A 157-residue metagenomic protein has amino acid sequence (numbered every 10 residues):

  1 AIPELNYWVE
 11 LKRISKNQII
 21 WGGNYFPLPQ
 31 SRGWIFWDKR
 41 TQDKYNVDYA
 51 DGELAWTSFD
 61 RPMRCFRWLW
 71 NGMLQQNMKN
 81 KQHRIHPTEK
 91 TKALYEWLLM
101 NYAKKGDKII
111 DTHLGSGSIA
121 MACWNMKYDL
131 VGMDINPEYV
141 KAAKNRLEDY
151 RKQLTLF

Functional and structural regions predicted by a protein language model:
A1-F157: Class I S-adenosyl-L-methionine
